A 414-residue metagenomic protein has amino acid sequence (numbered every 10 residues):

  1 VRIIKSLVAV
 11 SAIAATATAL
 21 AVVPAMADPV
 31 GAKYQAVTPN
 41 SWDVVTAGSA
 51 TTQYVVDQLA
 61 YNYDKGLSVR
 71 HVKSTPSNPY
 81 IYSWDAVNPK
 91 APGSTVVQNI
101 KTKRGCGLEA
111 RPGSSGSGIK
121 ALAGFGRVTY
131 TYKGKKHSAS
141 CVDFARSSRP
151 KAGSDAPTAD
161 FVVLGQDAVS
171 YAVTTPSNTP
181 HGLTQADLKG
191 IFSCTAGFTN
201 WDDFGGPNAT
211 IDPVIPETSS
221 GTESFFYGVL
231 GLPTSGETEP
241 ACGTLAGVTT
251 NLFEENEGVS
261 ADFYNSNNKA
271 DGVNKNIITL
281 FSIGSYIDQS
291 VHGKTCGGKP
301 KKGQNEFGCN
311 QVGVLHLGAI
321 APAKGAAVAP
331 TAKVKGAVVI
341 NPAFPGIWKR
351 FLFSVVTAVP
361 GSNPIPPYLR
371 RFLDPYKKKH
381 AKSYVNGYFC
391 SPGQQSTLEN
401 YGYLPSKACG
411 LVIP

Functional and structural regions predicted by a protein language model:
V1-A27: Secretory targeting and sorting signals
A27-P414: Flexible loop/hinge segments at secondary-structure junctions
